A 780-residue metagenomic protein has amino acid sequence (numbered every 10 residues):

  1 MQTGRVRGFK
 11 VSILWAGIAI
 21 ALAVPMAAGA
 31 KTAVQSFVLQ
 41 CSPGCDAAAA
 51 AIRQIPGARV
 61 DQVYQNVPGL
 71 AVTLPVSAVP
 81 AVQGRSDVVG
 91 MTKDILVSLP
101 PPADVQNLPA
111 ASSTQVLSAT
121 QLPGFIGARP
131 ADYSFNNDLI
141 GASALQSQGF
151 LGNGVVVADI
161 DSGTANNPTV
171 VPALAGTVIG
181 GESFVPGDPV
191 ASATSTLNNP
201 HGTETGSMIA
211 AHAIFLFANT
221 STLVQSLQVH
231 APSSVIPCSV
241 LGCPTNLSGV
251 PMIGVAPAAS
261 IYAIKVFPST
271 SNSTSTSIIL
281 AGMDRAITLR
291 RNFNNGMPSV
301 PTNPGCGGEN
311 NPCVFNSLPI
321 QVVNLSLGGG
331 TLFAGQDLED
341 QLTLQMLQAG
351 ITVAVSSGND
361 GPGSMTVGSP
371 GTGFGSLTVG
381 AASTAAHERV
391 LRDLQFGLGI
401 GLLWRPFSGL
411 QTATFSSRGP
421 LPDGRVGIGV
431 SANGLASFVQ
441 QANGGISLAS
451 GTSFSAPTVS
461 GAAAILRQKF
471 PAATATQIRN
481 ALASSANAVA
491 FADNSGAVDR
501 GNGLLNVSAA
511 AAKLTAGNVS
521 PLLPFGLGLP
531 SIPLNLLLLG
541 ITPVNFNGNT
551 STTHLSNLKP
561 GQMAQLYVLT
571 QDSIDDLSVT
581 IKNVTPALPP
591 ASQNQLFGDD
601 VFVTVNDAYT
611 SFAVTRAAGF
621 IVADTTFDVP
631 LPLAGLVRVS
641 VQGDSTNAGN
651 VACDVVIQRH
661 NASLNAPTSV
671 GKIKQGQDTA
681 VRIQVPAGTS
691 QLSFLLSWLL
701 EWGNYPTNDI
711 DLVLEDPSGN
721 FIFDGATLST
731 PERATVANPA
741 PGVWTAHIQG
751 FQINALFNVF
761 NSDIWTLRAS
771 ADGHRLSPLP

Functional and structural regions predicted by a protein language model:
L39, Y133-A191, N198-A218, V323-S326 (+2 more regions): Acidic-leg catalytic submotif of subtilisin-like serine proteases
A49-N137, A142-Q148, P172-A173, P630-P632 (+2 more regions): Autoinhibitory propeptides
V60-D61, V224, I236-P244, S248-I253 (+4 more regions): C-terminal subdomain of the subtilisin-like protease fold in secreted/lumenal serine endopeptidases
D161, G371-A464, Q468: Extracellular S/T/G-rich loop segment that most often corresponds to the catalytic His/Ser-adjacent loop
S162, P186-G335, G380-H387: Subtilisin-like peptidase catalytic core
A218, Y262, V266-P268, T366-S369 (+1 more regions): Hydrolase catalytic cores
P521, F525-L527, Q593-F597, V601-S611 (+4 more regions): C-terminal edge strands of extracellular/lumenal beta-sandwich accessory domains
G528-S578, A587-S592, D624-T626, L664-N704 (+3 more regions): Non-catalytic, beta-strand-enriched accessory regions in extracellular/secretory proteins and membrane protein
